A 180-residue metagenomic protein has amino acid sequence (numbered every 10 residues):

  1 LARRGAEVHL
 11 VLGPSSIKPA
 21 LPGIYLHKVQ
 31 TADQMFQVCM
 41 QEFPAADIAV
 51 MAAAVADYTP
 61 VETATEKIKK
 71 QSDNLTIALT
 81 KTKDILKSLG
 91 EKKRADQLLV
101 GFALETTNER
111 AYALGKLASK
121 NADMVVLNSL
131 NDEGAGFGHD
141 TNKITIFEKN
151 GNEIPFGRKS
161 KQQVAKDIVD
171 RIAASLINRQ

Functional and structural regions predicted by a protein language model:
A2-L104, N108-Q180: A cross-family phosphate/adenosyl-ligand binding-site feature
